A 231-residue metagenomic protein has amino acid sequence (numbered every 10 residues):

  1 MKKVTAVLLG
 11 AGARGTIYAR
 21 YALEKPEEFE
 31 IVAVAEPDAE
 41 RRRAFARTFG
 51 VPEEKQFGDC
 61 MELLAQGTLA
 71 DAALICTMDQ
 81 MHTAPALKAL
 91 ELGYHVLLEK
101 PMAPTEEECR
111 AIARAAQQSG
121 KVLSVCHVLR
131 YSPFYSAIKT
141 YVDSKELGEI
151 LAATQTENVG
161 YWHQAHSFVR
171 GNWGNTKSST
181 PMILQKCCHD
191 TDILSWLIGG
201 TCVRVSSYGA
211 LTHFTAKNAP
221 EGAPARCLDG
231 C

Functional and structural regions predicted by a protein language model:
M1-V51: N-terminal Rossmann-like dinucleotide-binding module
T5, E30-I31, L69-D71, H95 (+1 more regions): Structural signature of beta-strand start/N-cap positions in the alpha/beta core of ABC transporter nucleotide-binding
G12, V51-A115: Beta-loop-alpha module in the N-terminal Rossmann-like domain of NAD(P)-dependent dehydrogenases, especially those
A33, A72, A152: Short, Asp-centered acidic motifs that coordinate Mg2+ and/or phosphate in catalytic or ligand-binding sites
F57, L97, V122-S124, T154 (+1 more regions): Structural detector of well-ordered beta-strand residues that form the stable sheet scaffold of enzyme domains
R110-V128, G148-Q155: Rossmann-fold dehydrogenase core element
L129-C231: Predominantly a Rossmann-like dinucleotide-binding segment in NAD(P)-dependent oxidoreductases
